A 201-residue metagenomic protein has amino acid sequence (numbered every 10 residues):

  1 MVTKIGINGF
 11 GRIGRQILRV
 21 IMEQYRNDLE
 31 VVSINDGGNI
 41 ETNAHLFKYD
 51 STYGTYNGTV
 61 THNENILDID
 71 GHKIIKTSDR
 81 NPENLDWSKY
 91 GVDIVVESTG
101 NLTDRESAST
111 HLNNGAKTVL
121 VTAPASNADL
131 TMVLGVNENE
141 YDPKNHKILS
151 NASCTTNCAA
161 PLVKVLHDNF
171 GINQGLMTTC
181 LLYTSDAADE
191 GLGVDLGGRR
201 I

Functional and structural regions predicted by a protein language model:
M1-L182: N-terminal Rossmann-like NAD(P) cofactor-binding subdomain of oxidoreductases, focused on the glycine-rich
G100, L192-G193: Hydrophobic side chains within alpha-helical segments
Y183-A188: Conserved small/polar residues in nucleotide/adenosyl-binding loops
V194-I201: Hydrophobic alpha-helical segments, chiefly the membrane-spanning helices and signal/signal-anchor peptides
